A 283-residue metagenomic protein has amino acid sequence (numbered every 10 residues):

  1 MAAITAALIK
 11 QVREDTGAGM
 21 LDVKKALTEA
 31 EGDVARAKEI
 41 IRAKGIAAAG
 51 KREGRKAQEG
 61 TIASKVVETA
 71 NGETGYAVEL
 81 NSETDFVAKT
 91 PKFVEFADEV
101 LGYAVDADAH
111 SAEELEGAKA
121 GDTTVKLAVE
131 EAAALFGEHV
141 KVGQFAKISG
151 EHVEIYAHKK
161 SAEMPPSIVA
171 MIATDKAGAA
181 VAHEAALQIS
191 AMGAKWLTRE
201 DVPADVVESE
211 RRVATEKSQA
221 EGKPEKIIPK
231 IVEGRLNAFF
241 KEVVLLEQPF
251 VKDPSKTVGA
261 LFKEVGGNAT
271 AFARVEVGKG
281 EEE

Functional and structural regions predicted by a protein language model:
A2-E283: N-terminal assembly/interaction segments in proteins that build large macromolecular machines
